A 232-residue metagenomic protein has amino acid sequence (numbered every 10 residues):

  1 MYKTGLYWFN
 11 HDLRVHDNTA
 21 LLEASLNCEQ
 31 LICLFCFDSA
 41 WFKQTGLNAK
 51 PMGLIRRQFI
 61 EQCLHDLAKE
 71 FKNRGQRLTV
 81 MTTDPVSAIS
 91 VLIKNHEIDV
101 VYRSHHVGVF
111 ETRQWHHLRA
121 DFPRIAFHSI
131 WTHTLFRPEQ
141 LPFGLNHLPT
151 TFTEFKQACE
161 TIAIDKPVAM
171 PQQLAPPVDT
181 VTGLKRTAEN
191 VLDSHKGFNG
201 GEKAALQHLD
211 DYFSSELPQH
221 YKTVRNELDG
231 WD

Functional and structural regions predicted by a protein language model:
M1-I164: Trp/Phe/Arg-rich N-terminal binding region typifying the photolyase-homology
T161-D232: Catalytic cores of enzymes that engage adenine nucleotides and/or redox cofactors via long glycine-rich, Lys/Arg/His
